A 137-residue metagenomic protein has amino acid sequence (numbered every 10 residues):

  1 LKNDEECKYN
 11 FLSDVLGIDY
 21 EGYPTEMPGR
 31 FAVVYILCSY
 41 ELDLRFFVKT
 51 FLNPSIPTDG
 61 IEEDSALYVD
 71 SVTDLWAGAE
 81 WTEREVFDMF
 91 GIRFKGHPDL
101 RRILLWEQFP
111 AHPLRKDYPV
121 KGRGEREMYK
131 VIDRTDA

Functional and structural regions predicted by a protein language model:
L1-A137: Terminal low-complexity/charged segments
